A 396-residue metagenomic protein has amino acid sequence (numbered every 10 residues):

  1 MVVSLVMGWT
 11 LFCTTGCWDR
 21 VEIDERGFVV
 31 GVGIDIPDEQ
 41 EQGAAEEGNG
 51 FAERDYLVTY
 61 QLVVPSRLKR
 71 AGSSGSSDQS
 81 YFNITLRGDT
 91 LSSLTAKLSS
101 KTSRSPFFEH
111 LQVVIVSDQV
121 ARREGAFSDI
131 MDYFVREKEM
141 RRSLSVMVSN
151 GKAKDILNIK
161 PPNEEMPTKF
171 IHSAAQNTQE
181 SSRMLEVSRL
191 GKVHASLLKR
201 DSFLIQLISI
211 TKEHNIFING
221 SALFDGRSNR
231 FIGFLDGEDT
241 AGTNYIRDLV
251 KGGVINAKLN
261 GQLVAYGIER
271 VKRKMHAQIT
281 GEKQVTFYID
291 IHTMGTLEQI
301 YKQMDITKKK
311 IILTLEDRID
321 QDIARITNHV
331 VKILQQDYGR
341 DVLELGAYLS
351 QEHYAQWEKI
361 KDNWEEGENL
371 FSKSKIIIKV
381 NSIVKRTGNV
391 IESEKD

Functional and structural regions predicted by a protein language model:
V2-D396: Membrane-proximal alpha-helical signals and transmembrane carboxylates
